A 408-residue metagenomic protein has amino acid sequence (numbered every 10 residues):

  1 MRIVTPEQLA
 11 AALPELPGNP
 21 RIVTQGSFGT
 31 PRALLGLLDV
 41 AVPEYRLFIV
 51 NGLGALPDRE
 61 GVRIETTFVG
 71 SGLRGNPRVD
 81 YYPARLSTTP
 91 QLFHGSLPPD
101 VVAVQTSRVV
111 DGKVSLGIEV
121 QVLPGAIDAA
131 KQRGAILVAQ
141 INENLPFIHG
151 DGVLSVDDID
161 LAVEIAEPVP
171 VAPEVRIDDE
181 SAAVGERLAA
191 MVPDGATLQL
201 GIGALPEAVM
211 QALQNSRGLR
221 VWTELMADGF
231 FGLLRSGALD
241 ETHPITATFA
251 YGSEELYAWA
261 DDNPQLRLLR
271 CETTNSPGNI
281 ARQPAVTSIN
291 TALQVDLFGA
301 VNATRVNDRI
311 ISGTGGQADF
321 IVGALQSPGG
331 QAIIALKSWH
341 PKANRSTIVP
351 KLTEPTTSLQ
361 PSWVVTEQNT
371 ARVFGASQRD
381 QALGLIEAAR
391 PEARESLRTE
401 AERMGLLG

Functional and structural regions predicted by a protein language model:
M1-G408: Conserved alpha/beta enzyme-core scaffold
